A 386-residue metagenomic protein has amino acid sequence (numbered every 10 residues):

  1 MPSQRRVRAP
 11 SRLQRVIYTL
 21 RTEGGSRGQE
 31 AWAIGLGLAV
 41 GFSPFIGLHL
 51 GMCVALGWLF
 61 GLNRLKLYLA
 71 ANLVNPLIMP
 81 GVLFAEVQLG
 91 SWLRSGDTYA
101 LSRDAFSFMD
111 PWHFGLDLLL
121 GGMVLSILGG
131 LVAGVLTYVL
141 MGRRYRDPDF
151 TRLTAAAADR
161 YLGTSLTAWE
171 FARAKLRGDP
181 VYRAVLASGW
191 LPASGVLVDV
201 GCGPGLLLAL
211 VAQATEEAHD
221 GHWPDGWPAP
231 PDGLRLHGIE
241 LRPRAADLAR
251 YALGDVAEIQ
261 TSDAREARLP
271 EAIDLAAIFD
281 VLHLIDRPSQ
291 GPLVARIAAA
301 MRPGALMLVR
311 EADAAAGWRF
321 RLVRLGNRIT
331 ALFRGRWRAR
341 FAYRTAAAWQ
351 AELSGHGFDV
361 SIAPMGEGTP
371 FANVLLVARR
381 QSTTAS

Functional and structural regions predicted by a protein language model:
F42-A55, F60-A70, N75-A85: Transmembrane helix boundary and interhelical junction motifs in multipass membrane proteins
L153-V185: Class I SAM-dependent methyltransferase Rossmann-like catalytic core, especially the SAM/SAH-binding loop
L176-A193, A214, A218: Conserved alpha-helix/loop element of class I SAM-dependent methyltransferases that forms part of the SAM/SAH-binding
V198, L206, L210-E258, D263-R265: Class I SAM-dependent methyltransferase SAM/SAH-binding core
G203: Conserved glycine-rich SAM-binding loop
A277: A conserved beta-strand element that flanks and buttresses the S-adenosyl-L-methionine
G291-P303: A short glycine-rich, Lys/Arg-flanked "PGG" loop and its adjoining helix->strand segment in the class I
R310-G355, A363-M365: C-terminal alpha-helical "lid/dimerization" subdomain adjacent to the S-adenosyl-L-methionine
